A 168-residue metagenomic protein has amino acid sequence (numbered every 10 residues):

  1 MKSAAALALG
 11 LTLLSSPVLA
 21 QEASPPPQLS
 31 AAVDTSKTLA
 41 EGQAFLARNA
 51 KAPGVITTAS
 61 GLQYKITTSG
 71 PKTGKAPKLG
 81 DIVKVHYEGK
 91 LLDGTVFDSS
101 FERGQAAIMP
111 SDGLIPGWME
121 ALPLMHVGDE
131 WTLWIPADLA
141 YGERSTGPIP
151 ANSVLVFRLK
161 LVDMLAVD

Functional and structural regions predicted by a protein language model:
K2-D168: Cross-family detector of peptidyl-prolyl cis-trans isomerase
